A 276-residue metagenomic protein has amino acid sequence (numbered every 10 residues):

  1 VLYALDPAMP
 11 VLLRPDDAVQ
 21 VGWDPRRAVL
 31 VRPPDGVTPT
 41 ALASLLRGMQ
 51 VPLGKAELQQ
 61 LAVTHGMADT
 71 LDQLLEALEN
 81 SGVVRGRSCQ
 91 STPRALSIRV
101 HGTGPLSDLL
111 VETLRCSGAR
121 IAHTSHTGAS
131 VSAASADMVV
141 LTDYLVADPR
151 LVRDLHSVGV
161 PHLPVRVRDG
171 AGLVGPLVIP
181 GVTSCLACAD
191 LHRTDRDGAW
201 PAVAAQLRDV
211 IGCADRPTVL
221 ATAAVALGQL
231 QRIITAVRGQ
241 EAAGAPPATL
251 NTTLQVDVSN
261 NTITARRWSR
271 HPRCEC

Functional and structural regions predicted by a protein language model:
V1-C276: Adenine nucleotide-associated cytosolic modules
